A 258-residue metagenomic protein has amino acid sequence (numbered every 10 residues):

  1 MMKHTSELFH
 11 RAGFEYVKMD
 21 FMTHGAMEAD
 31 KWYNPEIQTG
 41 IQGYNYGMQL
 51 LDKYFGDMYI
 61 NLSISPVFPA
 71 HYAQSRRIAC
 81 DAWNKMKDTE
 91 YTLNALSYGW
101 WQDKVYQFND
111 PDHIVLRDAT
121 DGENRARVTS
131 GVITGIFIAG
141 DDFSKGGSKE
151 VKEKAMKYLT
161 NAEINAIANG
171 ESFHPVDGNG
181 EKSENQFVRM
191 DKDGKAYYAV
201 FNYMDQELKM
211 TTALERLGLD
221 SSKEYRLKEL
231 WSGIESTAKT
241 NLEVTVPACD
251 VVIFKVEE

Functional and structural regions predicted by a protein language model:
M1, T23, M27-I41: The substrate-binding groove and active-site-proximal loops of carbohydrate-active enzymes, especially glycoside
M1-A12, G25: Active-site-adjacent "subsite" loops/lids of carbohydrate-active enzymes
H4, I41-K149: Glycan-recognition surfaces
T129-P175: Catalytic cores of secreted or luminal carbohydrate-active enzymes
G131-T134, A139, G178-L219: Carbohydrate-binding surface patches
E215-G233: Solvent-exposed beta-hairpin/edge-strand motifs
T237-E258: C-terminal beta-strand-rich structural cap/linker in extracellular carbohydrate-active enzymes
